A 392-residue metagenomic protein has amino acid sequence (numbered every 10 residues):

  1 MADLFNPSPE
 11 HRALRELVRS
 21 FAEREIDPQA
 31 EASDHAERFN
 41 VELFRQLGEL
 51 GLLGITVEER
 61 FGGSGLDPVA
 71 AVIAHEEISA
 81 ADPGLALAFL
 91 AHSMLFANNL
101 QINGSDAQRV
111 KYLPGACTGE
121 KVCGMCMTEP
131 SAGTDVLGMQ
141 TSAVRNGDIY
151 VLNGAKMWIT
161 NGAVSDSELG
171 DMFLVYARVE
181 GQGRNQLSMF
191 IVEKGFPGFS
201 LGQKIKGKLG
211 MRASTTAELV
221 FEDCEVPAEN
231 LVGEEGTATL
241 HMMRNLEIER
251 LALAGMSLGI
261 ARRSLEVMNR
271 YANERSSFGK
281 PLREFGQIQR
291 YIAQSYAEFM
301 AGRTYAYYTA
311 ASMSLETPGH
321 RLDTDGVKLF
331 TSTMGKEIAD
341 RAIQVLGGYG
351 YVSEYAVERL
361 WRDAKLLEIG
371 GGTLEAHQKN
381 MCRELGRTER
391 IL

Functional and structural regions predicted by a protein language model:
M1-A91, N103-Q108, G115-E120, G133-V136 (+3 more regions): Alpha-helical interface subdomain recognition
A97-N103, M125, L137, Q182: Flexible, glycine-rich active-site loops centered on histidine and acidic residues that chelate a metal or position
G119-M127: A short, Trp-centered hydrophobic/proline-enriched beta-strand micro-motif
G124, Q140-S142, M172-Y176, M189-I191 (+2 more regions): Conserved hydrophobic/aromatic beta-strand scaffold that supports enzyme active sites
S131-T134, A163-D166, R178-G181, G207-T215: Short Gly/Pro-enriched turn/cap motifs at secondary-structure boundaries
G138, F196-E225: Flexible, small-/acidic-enriched active-site or ligand-binding loops
D148-I149, N153-S200: A short core secondary-structure module
E222-H241: Long, acidic (Asp/Glu-rich), low-complexity accessory segments flanking structured domains
